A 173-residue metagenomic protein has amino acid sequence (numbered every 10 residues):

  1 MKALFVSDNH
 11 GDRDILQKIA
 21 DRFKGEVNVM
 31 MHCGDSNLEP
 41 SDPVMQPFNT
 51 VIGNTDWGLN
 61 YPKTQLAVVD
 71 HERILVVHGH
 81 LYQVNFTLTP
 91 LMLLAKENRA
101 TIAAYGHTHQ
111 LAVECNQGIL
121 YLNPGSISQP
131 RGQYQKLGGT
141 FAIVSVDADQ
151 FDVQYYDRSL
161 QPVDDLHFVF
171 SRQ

Functional and structural regions predicted by a protein language model:
K2-D70: Core catalytic region of metal-dependent phosphoesterases/phosphodiesterases, especially metallo-beta-lactamase-like
K2-D8, R73-H80, L120-G125: Active-site-proximal beta-strand elements of phosphoester/diester hydrolases
H10-I15, S36-S41, T55-N60, Y82-T87 (+2 more regions): Active-site environment of divalent metal-dependent phosphoester hydrolases
I15-L16, N85-T89, Q133, Q161-V169: A short, polar/proline- and glycine-enriched secondary-structure boundary/capping micro-motif
N49, N85-Q150: Conserved beta-sheet core of the metallophosphoesterase superfamily
V51-N54, N60-A103: Helix-adjacent hinge/juxtasegments
D70-H71, Q117, R158: Short strand-coil-strand connectors
D147-Q173: Charged phosphate-binding loop/patch that engages nucleotide di/tri-phosphates or the phosphate backbone of nucleic
